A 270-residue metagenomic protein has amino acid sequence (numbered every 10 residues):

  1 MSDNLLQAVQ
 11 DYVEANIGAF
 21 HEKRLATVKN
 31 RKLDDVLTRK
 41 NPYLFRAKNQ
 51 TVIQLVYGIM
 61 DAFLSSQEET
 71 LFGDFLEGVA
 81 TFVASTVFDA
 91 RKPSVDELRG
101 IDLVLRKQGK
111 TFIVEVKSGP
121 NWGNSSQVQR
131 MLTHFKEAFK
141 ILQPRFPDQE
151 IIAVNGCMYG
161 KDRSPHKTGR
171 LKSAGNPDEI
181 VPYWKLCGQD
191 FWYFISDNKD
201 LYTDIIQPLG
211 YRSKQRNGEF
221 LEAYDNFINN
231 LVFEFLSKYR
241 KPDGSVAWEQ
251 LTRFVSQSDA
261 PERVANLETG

Functional and structural regions predicted by a protein language model:
M1-D74: Interdomain/boundary linker segments immediately adjacent to catalytic/signaling cores
E68, F72-E77, Q127, M131: Phosphate/oxyanion-binding active-site loops and adjacent basic polyanion-contact surfaces
G78-V83: Amphipathic alpha-helical segments that form well-ordered structural scaffolds and often line/cohere around active
A84, D102-W122: Conserved catalytic cores of phosphodiester-cleaving nucleases, focusing on short active-site segments
R91-I101: Active-site metal-binding core of divalent-cation-utilizing nuclease and nuclease-like domains
S118-L186: Catalytic cores of nucleic-acid endonucleases
G156-G270: Domain-level recognition of nuclease-like catalytic cores that cleave nucleotide substrates
